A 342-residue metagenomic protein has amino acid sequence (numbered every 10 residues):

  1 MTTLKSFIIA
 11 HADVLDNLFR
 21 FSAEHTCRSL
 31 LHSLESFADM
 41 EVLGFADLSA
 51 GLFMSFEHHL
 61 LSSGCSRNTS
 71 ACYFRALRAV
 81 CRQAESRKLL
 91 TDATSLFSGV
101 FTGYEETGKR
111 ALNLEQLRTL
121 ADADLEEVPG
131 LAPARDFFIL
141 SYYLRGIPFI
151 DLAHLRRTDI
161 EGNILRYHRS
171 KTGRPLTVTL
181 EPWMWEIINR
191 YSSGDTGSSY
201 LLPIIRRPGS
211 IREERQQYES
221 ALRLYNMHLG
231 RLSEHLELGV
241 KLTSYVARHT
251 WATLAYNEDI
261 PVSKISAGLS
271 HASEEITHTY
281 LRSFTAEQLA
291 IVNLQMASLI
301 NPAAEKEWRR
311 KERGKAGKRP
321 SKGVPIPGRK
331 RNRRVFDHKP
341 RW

Functional and structural regions predicted by a protein language model:
T2-S63: Basic/aromatic-enriched alpha-helical hairpins
S33, S62-S95, I147: N-terminal DNA-binding recognition helix of tyrosine site-specific recombinases/integrases
G99-F149: Basic, Lys/Arg- and aromatic-enriched nucleic-acid-binding interface segment
A111, R169-G173, L269-L294: Catalytic-site neighborhood detector that most strongly recognizes the C-terminal catalytic loop/helix of tyrosine
L117, E181-G239: Active-site/catalytic core of tyrosine-dependent DNA strand-transfer enzymes
E127-P129, N226-A267: Short, basic (Lys/Arg/His-rich) helix/loop patches that form interaction surfaces in the mid-to-C-terminal regions
T158-I164, G239-V240, I260-T279, K306-A316: Short, polar N-cap/turn motifs at the start of nucleic acid-interacting alpha helices
T196, I204-R212, Q295-W342: C-terminal secondary-structure termini that scaffold catalytic or DNA-interacting sites
